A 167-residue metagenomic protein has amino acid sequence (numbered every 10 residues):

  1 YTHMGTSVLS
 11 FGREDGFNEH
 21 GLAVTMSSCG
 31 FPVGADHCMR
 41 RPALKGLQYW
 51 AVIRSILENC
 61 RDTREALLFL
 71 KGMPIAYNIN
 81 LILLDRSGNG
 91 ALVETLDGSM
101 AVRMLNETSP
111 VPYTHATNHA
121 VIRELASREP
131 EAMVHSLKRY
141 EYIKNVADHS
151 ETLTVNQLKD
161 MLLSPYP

Functional and structural regions predicted by a protein language model:
Y1-N80, L84-P167: C-terminal, well-structured catalytic/ligand-binding subdomain of enzymes
